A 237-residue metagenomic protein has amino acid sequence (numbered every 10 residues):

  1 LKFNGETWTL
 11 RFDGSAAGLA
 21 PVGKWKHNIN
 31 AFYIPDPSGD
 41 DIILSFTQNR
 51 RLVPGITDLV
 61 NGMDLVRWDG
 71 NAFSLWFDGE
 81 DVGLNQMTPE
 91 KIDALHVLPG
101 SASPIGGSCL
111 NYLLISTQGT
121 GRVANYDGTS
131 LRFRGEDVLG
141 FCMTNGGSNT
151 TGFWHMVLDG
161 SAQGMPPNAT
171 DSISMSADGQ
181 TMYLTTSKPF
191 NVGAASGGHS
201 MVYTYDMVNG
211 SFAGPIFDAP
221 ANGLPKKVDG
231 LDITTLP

Functional and structural regions predicted by a protein language model:
L1-P237: Sequence/structural signature of beta-propeller domains
